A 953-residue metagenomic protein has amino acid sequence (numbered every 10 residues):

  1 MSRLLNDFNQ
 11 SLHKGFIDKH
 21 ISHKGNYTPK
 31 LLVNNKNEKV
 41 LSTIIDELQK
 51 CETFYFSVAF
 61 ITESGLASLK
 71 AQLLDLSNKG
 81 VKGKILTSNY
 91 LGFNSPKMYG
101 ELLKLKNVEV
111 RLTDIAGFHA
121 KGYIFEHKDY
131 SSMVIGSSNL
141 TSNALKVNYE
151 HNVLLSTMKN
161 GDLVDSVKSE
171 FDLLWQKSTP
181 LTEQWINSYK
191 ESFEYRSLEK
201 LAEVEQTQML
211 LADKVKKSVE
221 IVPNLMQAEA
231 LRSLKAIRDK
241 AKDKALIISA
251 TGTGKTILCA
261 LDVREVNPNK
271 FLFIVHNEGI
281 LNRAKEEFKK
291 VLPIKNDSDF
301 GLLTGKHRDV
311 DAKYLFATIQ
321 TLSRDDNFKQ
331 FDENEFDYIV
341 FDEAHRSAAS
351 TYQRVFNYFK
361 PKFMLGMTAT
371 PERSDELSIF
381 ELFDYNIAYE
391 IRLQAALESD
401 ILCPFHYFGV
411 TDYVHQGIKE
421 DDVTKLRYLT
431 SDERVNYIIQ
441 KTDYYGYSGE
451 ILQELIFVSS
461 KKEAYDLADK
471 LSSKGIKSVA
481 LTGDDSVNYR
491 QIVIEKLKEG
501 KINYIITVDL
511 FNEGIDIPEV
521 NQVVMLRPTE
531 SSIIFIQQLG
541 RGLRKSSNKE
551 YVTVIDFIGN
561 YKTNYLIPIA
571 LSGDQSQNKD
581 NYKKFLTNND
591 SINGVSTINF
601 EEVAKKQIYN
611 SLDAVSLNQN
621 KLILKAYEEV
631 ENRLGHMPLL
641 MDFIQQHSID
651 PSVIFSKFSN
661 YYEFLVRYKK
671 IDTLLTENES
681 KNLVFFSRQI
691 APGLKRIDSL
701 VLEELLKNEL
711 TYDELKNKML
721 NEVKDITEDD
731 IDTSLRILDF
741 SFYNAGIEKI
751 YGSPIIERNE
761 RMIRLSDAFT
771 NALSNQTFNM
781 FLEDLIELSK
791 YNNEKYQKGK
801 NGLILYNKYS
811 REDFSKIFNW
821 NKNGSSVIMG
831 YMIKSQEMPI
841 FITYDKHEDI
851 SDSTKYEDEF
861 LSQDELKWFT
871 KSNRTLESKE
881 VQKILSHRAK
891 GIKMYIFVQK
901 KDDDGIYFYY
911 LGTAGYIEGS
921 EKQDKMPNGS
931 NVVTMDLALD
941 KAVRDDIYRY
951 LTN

Functional and structural regions predicted by a protein language model:
M1-N224, A228: PLD/PLD-like phosphodiesterase catalytic module centered on the HKD motif
E194-P223, D443-Y444, S448-G449, Q453 (+2 more regions): Long, largely alpha-helical accessory region at the distal end of helicase-like NTP-driven motors
D239-V263: Walker A/P-loop
N282, G305-V310, N327, Y465-D469 (+1 more regions): Conserved helicase ATPase core of P-loop NTP-dependent helicases/translocases
H345-H406: Post-DEXD/H (motif II) to motif III coupling segment of the RecA-like Helicase ATP-binding lobe
I387-L455: Conserved interdomain linker/interface between the two RecA-like ATPase lobes of SF2 helicase motors
S532-Q537, R541-L571: Conserved segment of the helicase C-terminal RecA-like domain
K670, L674-I690, R696, K800-Y907: Acidic, glycine-rich low-complexity segments with interspersed aromatic residues
